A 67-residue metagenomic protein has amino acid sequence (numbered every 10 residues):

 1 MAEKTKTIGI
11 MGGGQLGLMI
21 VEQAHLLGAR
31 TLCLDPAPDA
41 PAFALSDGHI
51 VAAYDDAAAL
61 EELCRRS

Functional and structural regions predicted by a protein language model:
M1-S67: ATP-binding N-terminal substructure of ATP-dependent carboxylate-amine bond-forming enzymes
